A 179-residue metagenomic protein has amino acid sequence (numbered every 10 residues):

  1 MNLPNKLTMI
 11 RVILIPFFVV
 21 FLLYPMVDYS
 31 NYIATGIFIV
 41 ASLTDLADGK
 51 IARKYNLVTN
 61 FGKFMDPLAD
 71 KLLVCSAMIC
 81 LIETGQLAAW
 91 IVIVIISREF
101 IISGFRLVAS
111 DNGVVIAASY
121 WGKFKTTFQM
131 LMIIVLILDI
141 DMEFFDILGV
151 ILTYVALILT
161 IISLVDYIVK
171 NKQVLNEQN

Functional and structural regions predicted by a protein language model:
M1-N179: Alpha-helical transmembrane bundles and membrane-interface segments of multipass inner-membrane proteins
